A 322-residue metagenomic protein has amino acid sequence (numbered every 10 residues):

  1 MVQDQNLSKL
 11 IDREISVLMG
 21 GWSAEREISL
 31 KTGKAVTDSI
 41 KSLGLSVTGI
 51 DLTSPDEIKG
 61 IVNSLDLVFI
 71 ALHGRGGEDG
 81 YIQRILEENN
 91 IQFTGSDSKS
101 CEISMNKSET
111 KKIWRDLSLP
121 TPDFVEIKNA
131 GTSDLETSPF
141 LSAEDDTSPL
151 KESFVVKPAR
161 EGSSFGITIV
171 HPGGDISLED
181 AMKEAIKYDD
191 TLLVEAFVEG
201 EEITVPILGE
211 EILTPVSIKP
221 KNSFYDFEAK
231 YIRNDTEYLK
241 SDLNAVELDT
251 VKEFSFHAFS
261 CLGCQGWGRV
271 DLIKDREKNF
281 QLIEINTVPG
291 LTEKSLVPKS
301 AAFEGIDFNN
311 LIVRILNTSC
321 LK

Functional and structural regions predicted by a protein language model:
M1-E109, D116, K128-F140, S319-L321: ATP-binding N-terminal substructure of ATP-dependent carboxylate-amine bond-forming enzymes
V2-D4, L10-R13, S118, V246-K322: ATP-dependent carboxylate activation and anion-phosphoryl transfer catalytic cores that bind Mg-ATP to form
V2-M19, V47, I61-V62, I103-E195 (+1 more regions): Active-site nucleotide/adenylate-binding loops and adjacent lid/helix of ATP-dependent enzymes
T48-L52, L192-A196, Q265-E277: A short glycine-rich, hydrophobically flanked beta-strand micro-motif that places a catalytic Asp/Glu for divalent metal
R84-F93, P172-I176, F303-I306: A glycine- and small-aliphatic-rich helix-loop capping segment at beta-alpha/alpha-beta transitions that lines
I127, I167-G173, I207-G209, D275 (+2 more regions): Short beta-strand-to-turn element immediately C-terminal to the catalytic PLP-Schiff-base lysine in fold type I
D175-E253, K274, N279-Q281: Phosphate-binding site of ATP-dependent enzymes
